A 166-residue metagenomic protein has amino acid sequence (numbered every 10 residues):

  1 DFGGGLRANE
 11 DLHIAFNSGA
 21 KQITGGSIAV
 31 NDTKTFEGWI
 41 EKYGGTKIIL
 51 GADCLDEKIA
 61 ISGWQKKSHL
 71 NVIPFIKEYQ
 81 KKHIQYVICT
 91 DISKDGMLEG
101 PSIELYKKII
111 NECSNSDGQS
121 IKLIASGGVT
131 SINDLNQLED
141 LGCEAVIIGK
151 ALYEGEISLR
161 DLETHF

Functional and structural regions predicted by a protein language model:
D1-Q22, E104-C113, I121-A145: Catalytic cores of alpha/beta
L6-H13, S27-I49, D95-N111, S131-N136 (+1 more regions): Active-site-adjacent beta->alpha loops and helix N-cap segments on the catalytic face of soluble alpha/beta enzymes
E10, F16, A20-D95: Conserved anion-binding
Y43-T46, S114, Q119-L123, T164-F166: Short acidic, glycine/proline-enriched helix-loop-strand junctions
L55, S93, D117-Q119, N136: Intrinsic disorder/low-complexity detector
Q65-Q85, C89, G100-S120, I124 (+1 more regions): Short loop-to-alpha-helix "cap/lid" segments that border enzyme active sites across diverse enzyme classes
K66, E139-L141, E163: Short, solvent-exposed amphipathic alpha-helical segments in soluble enzyme and RNA/protein-processing domains
